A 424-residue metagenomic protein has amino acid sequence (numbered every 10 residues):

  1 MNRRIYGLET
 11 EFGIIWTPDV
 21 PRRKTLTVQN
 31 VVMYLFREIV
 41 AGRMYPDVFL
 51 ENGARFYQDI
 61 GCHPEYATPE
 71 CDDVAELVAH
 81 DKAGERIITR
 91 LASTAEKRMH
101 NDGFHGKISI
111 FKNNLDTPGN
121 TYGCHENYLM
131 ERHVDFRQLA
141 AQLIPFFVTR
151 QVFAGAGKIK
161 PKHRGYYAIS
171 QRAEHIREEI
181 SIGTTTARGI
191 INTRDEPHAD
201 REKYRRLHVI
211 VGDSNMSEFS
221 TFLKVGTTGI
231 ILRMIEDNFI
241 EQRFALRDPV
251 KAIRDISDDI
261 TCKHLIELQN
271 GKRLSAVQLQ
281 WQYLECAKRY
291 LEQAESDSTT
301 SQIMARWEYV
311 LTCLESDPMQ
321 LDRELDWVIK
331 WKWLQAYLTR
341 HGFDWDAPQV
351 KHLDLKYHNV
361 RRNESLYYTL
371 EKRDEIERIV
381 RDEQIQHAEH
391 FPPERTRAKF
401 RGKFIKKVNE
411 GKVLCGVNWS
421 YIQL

Functional and structural regions predicted by a protein language model:
M1-F111, N120, A141-A156, E174 (+2 more regions): Terminal catalytic/cofactor-binding subdomain
T17, E131-H133: Short coil/turn motifs at secondary-structure junctions
N113-E131: Histidine-centered divalent-metal-coordination microenvironment in nucleic-acid enzymes
E131, Y166-I169, E174-E178: Extended, Lys/Arg-enriched charged tracts that mediate electrostatic binding to polyanionic substrates
D135-R137: A short alpha->loop->secondary-structure connector
G155-S170: Intrinsically disordered, low-complexity acidic/Ser/Thr-rich segments used as protein-protein interaction/activation
